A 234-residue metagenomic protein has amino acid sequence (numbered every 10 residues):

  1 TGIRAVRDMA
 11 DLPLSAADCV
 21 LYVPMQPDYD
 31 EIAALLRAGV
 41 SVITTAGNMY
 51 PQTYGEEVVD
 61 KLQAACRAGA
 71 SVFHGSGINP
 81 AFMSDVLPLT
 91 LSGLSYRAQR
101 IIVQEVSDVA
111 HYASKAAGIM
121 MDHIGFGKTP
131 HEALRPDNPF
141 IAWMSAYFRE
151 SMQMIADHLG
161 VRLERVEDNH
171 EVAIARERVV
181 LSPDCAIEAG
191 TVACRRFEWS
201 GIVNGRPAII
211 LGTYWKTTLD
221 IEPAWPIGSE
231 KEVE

Functional and structural regions predicted by a protein language model:
T1-A38, G160: N-terminal glycine-/serine-/threonine-rich beta1-alpha1-beta2 phosphate-ribose binding loop of Rossmann-like
A5, V42-I43, V72-F73, L163: Hydrophobic beta-strand scaffold residues
E31, L62, M152: Aromatic/hydrophobic pocket-lining residues that form π-stacking "cages" and hydrophobic walls in ligand
A38, A46-V72: Rossmann-fold NAD(P)-binding glycine/threonine-rich loop
V40, G47-Y50, I78-N79, V106: Short, ordered loop/turn segments at secondary-structure junctions
T44-T45, F73-S76, I102-V103: General beta-strand structural signal in soluble alpha/beta enzymes
F82-S95: Alpha-helical support elements that line or immediately flank enzyme active sites and cofactor-binding pockets
S92-V233: Active-site-lining helix/loop region of Rossmann-like oxidoreductase modules
